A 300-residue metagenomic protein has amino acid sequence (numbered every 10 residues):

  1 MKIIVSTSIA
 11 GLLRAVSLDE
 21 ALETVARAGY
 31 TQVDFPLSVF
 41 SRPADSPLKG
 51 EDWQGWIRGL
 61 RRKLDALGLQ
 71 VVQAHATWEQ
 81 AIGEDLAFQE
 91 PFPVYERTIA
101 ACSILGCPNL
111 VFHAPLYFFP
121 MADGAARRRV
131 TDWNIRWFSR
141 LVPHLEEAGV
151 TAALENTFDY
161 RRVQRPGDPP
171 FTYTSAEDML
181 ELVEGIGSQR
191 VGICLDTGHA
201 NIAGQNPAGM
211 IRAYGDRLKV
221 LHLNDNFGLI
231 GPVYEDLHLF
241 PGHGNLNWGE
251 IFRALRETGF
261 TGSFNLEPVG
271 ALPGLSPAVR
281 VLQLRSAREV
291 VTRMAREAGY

Functional and structural regions predicted by a protein language model:
M1-S8, V72-I82, Y117-M121, I230: N-terminal small/glycine-rich loop or linker at the start of catalytic domains across soluble metabolic enzymes
M1-T31, D65, A100, G106 (+3 more regions): Histidine-acidic metal/acid-base catalytic patches
I9-G11, L37-V39, T77-Q80, L116-F118 (+4 more regions): Active-site-proximal loop/turn and secondary-structure-junction residues that shape catalytic pockets, frequently
D34, Q73, V111, A153 (+2 more regions): Conserved beta-strand positions in the central sheet of alpha/beta enzyme cores
D34-L60: Glycine-rich, proline-tolerant flexible connector loops at the mouths of alpha/beta enzymes
S46-E51, F88, R127-R128, D168-P169 (+1 more regions): Short glycine-enriched, charge-decorated loop/helix-capping segments at active-site entrances that position
R58, D65-A66, I82-G192, I202 (+1 more regions): Active-site acidic/histidine proton-transfer and metal-coordination neighborhood in alpha/beta enzyme cores
L67, V71: Conserved AdoMet
